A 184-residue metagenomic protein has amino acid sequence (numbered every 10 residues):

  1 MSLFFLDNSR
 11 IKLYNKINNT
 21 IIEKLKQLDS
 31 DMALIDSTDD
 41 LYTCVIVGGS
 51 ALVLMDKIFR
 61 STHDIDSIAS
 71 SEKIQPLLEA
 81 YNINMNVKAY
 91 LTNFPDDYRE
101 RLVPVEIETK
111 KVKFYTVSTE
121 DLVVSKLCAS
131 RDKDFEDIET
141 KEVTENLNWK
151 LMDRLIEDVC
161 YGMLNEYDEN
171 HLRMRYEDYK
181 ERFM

Functional and structural regions predicted by a protein language model:
M1-M184: Compositionally biased terminal segments of proteins
